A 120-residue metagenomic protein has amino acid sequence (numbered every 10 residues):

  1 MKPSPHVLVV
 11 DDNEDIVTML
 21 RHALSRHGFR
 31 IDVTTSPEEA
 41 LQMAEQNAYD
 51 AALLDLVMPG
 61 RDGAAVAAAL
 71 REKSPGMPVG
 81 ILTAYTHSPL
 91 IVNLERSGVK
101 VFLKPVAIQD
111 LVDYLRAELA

Functional and structural regions predicted by a protein language model:
N13, L56-V57: The short loop immediately C-terminal to the conserved phospho-acceptor aspartate in CheY-like receiver
V17, P59: The feature encodes the CheY-like receiver
T18-R26: Charged docking surfaces used in two-component/phosphorelay signaling
V33-A51: Acidic, metal-coordinating helix/loop segments flanking the phosphotransfer/catalytic sites of two-component signaling
T35-E39, R61-V66: Acidic catalytic/metal-coordinating carboxylates
A64-G76: Short amphipathic alpha-helix used as the core "switch/output" element in two-component signaling
A65, Y85-L103, Q109-D113: Alpha4 helix (beta4-alpha4-beta5 surface) of REC/receiver domains from two-component response regulators
